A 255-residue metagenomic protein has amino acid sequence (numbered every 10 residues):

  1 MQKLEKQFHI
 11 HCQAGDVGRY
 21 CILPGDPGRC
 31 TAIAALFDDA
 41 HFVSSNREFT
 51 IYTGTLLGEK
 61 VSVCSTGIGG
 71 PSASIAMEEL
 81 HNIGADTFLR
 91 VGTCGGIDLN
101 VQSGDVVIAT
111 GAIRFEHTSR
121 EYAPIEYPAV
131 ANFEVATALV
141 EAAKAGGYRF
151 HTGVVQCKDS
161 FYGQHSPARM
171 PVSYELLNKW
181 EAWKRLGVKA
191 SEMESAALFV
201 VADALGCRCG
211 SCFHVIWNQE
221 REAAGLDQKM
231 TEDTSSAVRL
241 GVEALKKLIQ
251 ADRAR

Functional and structural regions predicted by a protein language model:
M1-A138: Metabolite-binding pocket within alpha/beta catalytic cores that recognizes anionic/polar moieties
I22-L23, P27-C30, T66-A73, P128 (+7 more regions): Generic structural signal for well-ordered, non-membrane alpha-helical segments in soluble metabolic enzymes
A40-S45, G147-V154, L248-R255: Flexible, glycine/charged-enriched surface loops at secondary-structure junctions
D86-T87, K189, R208: Short acidic/polar active-site loop segments enriched in Thr and Asp
A129-G187: Active-site rim beta-loop-alpha module in soluble metabolic enzymes
A138-G146, V201, L240-A251: Generic non-transmembrane alpha-helical segments
A196-M230: Zn-dependent metallopeptidase/amidohydrolase metal-coordination segment
Q219-R255: His/Asp/Glu-rich mid-to-C-terminal helical/loop segments that flank catalytic regions of hydrolases
